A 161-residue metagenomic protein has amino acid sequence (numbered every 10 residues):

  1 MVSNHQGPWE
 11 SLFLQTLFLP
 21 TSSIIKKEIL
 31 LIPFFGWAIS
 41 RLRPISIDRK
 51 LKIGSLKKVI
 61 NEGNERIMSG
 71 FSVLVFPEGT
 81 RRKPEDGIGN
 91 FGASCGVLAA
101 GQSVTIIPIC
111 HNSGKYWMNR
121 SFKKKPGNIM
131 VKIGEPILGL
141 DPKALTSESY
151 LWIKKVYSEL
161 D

Functional and structural regions predicted by a protein language model:
M1-V2, Q6-P8, L12, L151 (+1 more regions): Proteins with a high burden of low-complexity, intrinsically disordered sequence enriched in S/T/G/P/A and R, requiring
V2-K52: Catalytic core of membrane glycerolipid acyltransferases/transacylases, capturing the structured, soluble-facing
K57-D161: Non-catalytic C-terminal accessory region of glycerolipid acyltransferases and related lyso-lipid remodeling enzymes
